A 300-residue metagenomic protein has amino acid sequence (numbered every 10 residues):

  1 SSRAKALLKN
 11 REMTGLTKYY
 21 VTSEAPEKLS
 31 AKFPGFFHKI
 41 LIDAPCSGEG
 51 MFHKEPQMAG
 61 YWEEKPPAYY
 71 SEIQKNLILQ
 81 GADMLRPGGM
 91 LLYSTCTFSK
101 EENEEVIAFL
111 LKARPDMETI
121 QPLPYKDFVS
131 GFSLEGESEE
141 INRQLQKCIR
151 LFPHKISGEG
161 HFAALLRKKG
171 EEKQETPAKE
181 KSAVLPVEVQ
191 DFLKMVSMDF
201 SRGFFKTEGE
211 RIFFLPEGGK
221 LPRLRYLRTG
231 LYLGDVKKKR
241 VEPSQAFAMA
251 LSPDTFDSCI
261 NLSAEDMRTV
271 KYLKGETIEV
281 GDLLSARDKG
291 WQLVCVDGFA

Functional and structural regions predicted by a protein language model:
S2, H38-L79, C96-N103, E135: Mobile active-site "lid"/loop adjacent to the S-adenosyl-L-methionine
S2-G35: S-adenosyl-L-methionine
T22-E24, D43-P45, S94, R167-K169 (+1 more regions): Generic beta-strand/beta-sheet core signal
A31-K32, A82, P153-I156: Replace "in large, NTP-powered and nucleic-acid-processing enzymes" with "in large, NTP-powered factors and other
F37, M90-Y93, F98-F213: Class I S-adenosyl-L-methionine
L85-P87: Helix-to-beta-strand junctions that scaffold the AdoMet/dcAdoMet cofactor pocket in Class I SAM-dependent enzymes
S157-F162, R167-A300: Polybasic, low-complexity RNA-engagement segments
